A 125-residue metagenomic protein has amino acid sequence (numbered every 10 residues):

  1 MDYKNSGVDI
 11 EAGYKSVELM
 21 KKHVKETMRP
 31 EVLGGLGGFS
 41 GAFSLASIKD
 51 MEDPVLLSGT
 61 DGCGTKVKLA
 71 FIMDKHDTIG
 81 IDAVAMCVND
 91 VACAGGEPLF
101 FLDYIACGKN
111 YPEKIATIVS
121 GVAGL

Functional and structural regions predicted by a protein language model:
M1-L33: N-terminal amphipathic/basic leader segments beginning at the initiator methionine
K22, M28-L125: Glycine-rich phosphate/pyrophosphate-binding loop regions near the starts of catalytic domains
